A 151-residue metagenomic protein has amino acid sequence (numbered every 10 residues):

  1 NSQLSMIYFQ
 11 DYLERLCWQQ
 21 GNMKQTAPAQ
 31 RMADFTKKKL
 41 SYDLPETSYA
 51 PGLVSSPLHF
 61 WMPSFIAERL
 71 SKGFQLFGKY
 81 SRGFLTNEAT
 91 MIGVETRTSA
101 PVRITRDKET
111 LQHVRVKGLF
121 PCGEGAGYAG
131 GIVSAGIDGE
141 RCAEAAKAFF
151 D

Functional and structural regions predicted by a protein language model:
N1, Q112-R115, A129-I132: Short helix/loop capping segments that flank catalytic or ligand/cofactor-binding pockets
N1-P57: An anion/pyrophosphate-binding glycine-rich loop and adjacent beta-alpha core in soluble alpha-beta enzymes
M23, M32, A145-D151: Active-site-proximal substrate-binding core of FAD-dependent oxidoreductases
D34-L40, P45-P51, M62, I66-R69 (+2 more regions): Catalytic cofactor-binding cores of redox enzymes
F35-K38, G73, F77-Y80, A146-F149: Change "in soluble alpha/beta enzymes" to "in soluble alpha/beta proteins
L53-G123: A glycine-rich dinucleotide-binding beta-alpha-beta segment and adjacent secondary-structure elements that constitute
G123-F150: A conserved FAD-binding loop/helix module that cradles the flavin
